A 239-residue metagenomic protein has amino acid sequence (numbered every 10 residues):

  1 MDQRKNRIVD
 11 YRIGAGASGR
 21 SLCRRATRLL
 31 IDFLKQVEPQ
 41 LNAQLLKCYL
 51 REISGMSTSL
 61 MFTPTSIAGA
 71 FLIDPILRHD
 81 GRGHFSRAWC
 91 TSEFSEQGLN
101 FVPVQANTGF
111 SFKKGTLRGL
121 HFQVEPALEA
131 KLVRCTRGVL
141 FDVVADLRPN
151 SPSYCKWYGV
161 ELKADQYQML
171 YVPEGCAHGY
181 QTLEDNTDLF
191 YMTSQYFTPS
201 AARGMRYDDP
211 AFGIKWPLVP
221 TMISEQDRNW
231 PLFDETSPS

Functional and structural regions predicted by a protein language model:
M1-D10: Extreme N-terminal basic, low-complexity initiation segments that serve as generic localization/processing leaders
G14-G19, G55: Residue-identity detector for glycine
A15-A17, T27, P39: Short linear motifs in low-complexity or flexible loops
M56-D165, E184-N186, T193-S239: Non-catalytic, conserved peripheral segments adjacent to functional cores
L162-E184: Conserved metal-binding segment of the jelly-roll/cupin
